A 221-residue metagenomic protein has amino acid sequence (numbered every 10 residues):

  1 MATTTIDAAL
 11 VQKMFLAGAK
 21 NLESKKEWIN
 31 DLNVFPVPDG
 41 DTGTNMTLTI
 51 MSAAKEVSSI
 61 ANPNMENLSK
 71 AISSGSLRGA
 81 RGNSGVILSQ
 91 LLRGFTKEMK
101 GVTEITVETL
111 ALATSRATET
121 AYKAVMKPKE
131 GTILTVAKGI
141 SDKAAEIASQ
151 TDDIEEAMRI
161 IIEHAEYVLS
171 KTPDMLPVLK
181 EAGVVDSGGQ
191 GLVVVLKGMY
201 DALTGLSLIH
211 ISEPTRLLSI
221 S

Functional and structural regions predicted by a protein language model:
M1-L208: N-terminal glycine-/lysine-enriched basic segments
I209-S221: Single conserved hydrophobic/aromatic residue that forms the stacking wall/gate of nucleotide- or nucleobase-binding
